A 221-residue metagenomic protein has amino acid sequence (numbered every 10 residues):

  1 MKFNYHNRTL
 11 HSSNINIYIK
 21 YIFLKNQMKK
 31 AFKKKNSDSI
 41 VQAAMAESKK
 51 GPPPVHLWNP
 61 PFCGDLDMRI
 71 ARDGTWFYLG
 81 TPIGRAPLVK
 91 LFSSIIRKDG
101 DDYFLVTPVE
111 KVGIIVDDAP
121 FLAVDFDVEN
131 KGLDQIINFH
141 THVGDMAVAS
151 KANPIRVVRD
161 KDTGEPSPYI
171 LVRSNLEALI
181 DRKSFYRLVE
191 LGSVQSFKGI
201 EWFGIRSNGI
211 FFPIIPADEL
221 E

Functional and structural regions predicted by a protein language model:
M1-K25: Short, intrinsically disordered or compositionally biased N-terminal tails of bacterial proteins
N16-E221: Long, non-globular segments of proteins
